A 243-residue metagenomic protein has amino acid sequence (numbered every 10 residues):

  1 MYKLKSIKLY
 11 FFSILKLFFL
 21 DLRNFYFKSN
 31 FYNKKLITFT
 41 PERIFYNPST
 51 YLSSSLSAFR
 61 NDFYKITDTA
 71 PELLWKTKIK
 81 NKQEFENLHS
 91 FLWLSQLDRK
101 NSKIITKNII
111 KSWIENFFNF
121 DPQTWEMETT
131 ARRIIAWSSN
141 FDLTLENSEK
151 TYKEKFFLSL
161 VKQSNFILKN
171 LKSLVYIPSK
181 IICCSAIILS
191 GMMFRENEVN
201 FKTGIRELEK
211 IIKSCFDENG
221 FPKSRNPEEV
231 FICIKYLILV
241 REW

Functional and structural regions predicted by a protein language model:
M1-L73: Extreme N-terminal leader/anchor segments
F59-W75, E84-F85, I105-S112: Short alpha-helical hairpin
N81-W243: Aromatic-lined, polymer-binding surfaces characteristic of secreted/periplasmic polysaccharide-degrading enzymes
